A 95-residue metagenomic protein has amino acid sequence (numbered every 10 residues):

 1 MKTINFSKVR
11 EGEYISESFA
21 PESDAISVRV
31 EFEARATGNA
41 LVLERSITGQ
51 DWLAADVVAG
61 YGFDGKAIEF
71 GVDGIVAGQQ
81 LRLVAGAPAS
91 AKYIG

Functional and structural regions predicted by a protein language model:
M1, S27, V42, D56-V58: N-terminal functional modules and adjacent low-complexity/disordered segments of proteins
M1-S23: Transition segment at domain starts
T3, A40, A67-E69: Well-ordered beta-strand positions in beta-sheet-rich domains
N5-K8, L53-F63: Solvent-exposed serine/threonine-rich low-complexity stretches and specific carbohydrate-binding patches
R10, S23-A25, A34-G38, G49 (+2 more regions): Residues that cap or initiate secondary-structure elements
E17-E44, Q79-L81: Beta-rich globular "head" domains
E17-P21, V58-G95: Beta-sandwich interaction modules
T37-A54, I94-G95: Short, surface-exposed beta-strand/strand-loop-strand elements in extracellular ectodomains
